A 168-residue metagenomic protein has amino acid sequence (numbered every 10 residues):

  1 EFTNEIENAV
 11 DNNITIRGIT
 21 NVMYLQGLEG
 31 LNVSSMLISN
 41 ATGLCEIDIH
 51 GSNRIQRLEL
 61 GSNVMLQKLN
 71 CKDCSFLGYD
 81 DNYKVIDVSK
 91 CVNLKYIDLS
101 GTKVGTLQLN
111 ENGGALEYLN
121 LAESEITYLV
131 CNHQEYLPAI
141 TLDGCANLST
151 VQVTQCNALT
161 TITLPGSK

Functional and structural regions predicted by a protein language model:
F2-I55, G61-M65, F76: LRR N-terminal entry segment and analogous cap-like coil->beta motifs
T3, T15, T20, T42 (+8 more regions): Residue-identity detector for threonine
E5-A9, I19, A41, N63 (+5 more regions): Hydrophobic loop/turn residues within beta-sheet-rich immunoglobulin-like superfamily modules
D11, V22, V33, L44-C45 (+12 more regions): Conserved hydrophobic position(s) of the canonical leucine-rich repeat
L25, I47-I49, L58, Q67-K72 (+8 more regions): Conserved hydrophobic beta-strand positions in leucine-rich repeat
